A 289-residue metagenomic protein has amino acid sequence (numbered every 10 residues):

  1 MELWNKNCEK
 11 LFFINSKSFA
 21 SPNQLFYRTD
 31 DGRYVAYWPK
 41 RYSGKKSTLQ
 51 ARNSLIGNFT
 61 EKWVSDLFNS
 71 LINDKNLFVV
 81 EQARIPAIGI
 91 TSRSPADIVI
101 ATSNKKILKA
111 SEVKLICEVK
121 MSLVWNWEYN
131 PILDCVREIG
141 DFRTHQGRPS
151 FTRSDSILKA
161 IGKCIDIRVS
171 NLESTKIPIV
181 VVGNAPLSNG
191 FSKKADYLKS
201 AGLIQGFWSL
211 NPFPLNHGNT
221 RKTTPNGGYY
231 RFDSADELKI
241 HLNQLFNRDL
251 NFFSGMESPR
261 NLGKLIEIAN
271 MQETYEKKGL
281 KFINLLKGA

Functional and structural regions predicted by a protein language model:
M1-R84, I266-A269, L280, A289: Interdomain/boundary linker segments immediately adjacent to catalytic/signaling cores
E61-V64, I98, C117: Mobile, glycine-rich extracellular loop/lid and propeptide segments that shape or gate substrate/ligand access
L67-L71, K163-S170, Y197: A generic secondary-structure signal
N69-K105: A short acidic/basic microdomain associated with nuclease active sites
I100-K109, D196-L203: Short, surface-exposed basic-aromatic patches at helix termini and helix-loop junctions that form
K109-A110, V119-N189: Catalytic cores of nucleic-acid endonucleases
V113-L115: Structural motif
E173, N184-A289: Non-catalytic C-terminal interaction segments of nucleic acid-processing enzymes
